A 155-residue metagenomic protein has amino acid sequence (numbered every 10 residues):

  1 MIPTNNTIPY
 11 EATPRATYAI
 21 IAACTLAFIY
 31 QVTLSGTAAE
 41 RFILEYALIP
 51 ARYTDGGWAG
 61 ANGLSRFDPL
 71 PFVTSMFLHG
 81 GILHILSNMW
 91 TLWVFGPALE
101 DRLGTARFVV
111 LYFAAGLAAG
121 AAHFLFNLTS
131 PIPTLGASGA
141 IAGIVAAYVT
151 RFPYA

Functional and structural regions predicted by a protein language model:
M1-A155: A detector for small-residue-rich transmembrane helices and their helix-helix packing motifs
